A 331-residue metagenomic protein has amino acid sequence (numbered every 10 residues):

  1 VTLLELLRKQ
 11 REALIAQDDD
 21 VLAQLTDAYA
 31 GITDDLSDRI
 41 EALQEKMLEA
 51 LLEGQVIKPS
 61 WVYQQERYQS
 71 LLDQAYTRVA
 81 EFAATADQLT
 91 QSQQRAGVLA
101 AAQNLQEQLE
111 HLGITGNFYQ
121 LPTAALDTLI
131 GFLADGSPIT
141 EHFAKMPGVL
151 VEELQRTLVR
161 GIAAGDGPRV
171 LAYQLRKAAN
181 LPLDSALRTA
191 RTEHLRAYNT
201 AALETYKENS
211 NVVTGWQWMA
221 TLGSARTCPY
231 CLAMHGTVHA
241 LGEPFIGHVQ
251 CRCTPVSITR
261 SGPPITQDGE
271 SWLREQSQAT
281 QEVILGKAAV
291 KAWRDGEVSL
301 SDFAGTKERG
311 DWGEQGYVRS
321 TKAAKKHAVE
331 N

Functional and structural regions predicted by a protein language model:
V1-A172, P263-N331: N-terminal leader/targeting and assembly helices and adjacent pre-domain segments
R169, K177-G269: Acidic, glycine-rich two-metal-ion catalytic cores of nucleic acid-processing enzymes
